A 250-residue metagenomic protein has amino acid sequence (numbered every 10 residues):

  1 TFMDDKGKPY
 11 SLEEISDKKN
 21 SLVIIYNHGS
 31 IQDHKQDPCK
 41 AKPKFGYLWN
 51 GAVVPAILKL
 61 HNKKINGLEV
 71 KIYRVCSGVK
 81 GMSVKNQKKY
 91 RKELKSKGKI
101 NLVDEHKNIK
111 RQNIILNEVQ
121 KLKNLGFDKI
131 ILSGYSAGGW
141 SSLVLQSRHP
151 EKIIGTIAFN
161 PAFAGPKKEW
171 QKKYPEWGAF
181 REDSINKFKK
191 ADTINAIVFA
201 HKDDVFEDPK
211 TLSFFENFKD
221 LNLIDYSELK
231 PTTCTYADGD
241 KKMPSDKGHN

Functional and structural regions predicted by a protein language model:
T1-D17: N-terminal cap/lid segment of alpha/beta-hydrolase-fold proteins
S16-H61: Short, surface-exposed "cap/lid" segments of acyl-processing enzymes
G29-D33, G78-M82, S136-W140, A162-G165 (+1 more regions): Solvent-exposed loop/turn segments at secondary-structure junctions within structured extracellular/periplasmic domains
N62-K89: Conserved alpha/beta-hydrolase
Q87-L125: Alpha/beta-hydrolase active-site loop
F127-R181: Primarily recognizes the serine-hydrolase "nucleophile elbow" in alpha/beta-hydrolase and SGNH/GDSL folds
P161-E228: The feature captures the conserved acid-bearing segment of alpha/beta-hydrolase catalytic domains
D220-N250: C-terminal catalytic histidine-bearing segment of alpha/beta-hydrolase fold enzymes
